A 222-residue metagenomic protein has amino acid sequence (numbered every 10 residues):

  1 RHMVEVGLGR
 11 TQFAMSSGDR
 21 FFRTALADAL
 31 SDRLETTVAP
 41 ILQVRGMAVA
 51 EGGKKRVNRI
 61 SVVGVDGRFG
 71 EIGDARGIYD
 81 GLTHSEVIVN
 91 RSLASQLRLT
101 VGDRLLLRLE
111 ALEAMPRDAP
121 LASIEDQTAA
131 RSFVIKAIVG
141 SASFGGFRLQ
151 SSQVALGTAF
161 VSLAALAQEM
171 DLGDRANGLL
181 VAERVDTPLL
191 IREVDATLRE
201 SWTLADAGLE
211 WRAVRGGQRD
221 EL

Functional and structural regions predicted by a protein language model:
R1-L222: Alpha-helical transmembrane segments of bacterial inner-membrane membrane proteins
